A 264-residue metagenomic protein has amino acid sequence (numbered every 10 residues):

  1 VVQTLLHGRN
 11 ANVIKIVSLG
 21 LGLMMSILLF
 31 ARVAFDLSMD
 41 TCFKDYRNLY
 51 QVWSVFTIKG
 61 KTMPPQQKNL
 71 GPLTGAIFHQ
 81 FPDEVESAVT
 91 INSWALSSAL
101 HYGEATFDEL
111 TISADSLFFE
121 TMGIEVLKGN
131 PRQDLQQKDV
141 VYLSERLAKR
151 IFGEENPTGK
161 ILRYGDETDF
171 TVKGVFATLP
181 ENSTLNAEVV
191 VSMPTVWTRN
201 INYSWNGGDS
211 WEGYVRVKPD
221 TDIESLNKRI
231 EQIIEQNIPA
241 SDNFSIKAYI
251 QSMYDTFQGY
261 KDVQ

Functional and structural regions predicted by a protein language model:
V1-T4: Negatively charged linear elements and acidic catalytic determinants
L6-H7, R216: Alpha-solenoid HEAT/Armadillo repeat architecture
H7-L37, R47: Short, strongly hydrophobic transmembrane alpha-helices
A11, K15, A31, K68-A76 (+2 more regions): Short, conserved clusters of charged catalytic residues that mark active-site and nucleotide-handling motifs
L23-S26, F30-V33, M39, Q80 (+4 more regions): Phosphate/oxyanion-binding loops and surfaces in catalytic or ligand/nucleic-acid-binding neighborhoods
L29-S97, N206-V215, E224-R229, S245 (+1 more regions): Membrane-proximal extracellular/periplasmic loop immediately following the first transmembrane helix
S54-Q66, V89-L117, L127-V140, G165-E167 (+2 more regions): Short acidic/polar micro-motifs at solvent-exposed secondary-structure junctions
D115-N130, D139-V263: Mid-to-C-terminal secondary-structure elements that act as membrane-proximal/extracytoplasmic interface segments
